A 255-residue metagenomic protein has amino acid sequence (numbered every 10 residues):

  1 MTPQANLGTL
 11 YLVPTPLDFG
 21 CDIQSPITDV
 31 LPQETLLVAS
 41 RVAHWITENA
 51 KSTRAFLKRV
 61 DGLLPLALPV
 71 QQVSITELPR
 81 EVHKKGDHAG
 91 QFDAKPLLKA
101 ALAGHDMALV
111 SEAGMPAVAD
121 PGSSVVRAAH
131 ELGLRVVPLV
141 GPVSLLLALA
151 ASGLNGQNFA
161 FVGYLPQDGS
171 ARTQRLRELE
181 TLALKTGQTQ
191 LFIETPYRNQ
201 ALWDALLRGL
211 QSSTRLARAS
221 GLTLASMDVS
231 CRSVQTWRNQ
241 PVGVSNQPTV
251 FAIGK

Functional and structural regions predicted by a protein language model:
M1-E81: Glycine-rich, flexible N-terminal cofactor/catalytic loop recognition
T2-Y11, V73-S74, H105-D106, L184-K255: A contiguous loop/helix-start segment that scaffolds small-molecule binding in enzyme catalytic cores
L17-F19, K51, E112-P116, P196-R198 (+1 more regions): Short glycine-rich anion-binding loops that position phosphate/pyrophosphate groups of nucleotides and phosphorylated
A39-W45, L134-V137, T189-Q190: Short active-site oxyanion
I46-E48, M107-G114, T189-E194: Acidic beta-strand-to-loop metal/phosphate-binding motif
E77-S123, A128: Glycine/small-residue-rich loop that forms an oxyanion/phosphate-binding "nest" at active or ligand-binding sites
K85-L98, R175-L179, D228-R238: Short, surface-exposed amphipathic charged segments that create phosphate/polyanion-binding patches used for binding
A119-L182: Class I SAM-dependent methyltransferase SAM-binding "motif I" and its flanking Rossmann-like core
